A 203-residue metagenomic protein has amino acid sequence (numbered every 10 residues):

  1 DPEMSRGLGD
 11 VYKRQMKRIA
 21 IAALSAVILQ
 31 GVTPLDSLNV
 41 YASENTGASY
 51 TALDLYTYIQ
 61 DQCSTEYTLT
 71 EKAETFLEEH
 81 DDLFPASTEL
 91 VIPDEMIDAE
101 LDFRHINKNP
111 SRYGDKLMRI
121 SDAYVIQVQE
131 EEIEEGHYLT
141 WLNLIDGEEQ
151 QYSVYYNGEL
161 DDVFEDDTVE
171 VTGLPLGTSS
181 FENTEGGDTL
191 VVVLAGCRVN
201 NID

Functional and structural regions predicted by a protein language model:
D1-Q15: Single conserved hydrophobic/aromatic residue that forms the stacking wall/gate of nucleotide- or nucleobase-binding
E3-R6, A26, L38, E44: Compositionally biased regions
R14-V40: Sec-dependent N-terminal signal peptides of Gram-positive bacterial secreted proteins and lipoproteins
Y41-D203: OB-fold and OB-like single-stranded nucleic-acid-recognition modules and their adjacent interaction interfaces
